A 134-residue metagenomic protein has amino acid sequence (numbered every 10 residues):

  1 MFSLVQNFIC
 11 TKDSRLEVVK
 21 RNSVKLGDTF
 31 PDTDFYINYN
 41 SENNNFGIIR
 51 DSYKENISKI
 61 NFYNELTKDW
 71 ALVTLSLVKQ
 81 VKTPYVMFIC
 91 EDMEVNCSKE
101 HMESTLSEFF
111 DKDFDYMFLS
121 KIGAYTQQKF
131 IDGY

Functional and structural regions predicted by a protein language model:
M1-L66, S76-Q80, P84-Y85: N-terminal anchoring/stem segment of glycosyltransferases
F8-T11, C90-E91, K121-I122: Histidine-centered beta-alpha loop that forms part of the nucleotide-sugar donor binding/catalytic region in diverse
W70-T74: Conserved donor sugar-nucleotide recognition element shared by glycan-biosynthetic enzymes
P84-E94: Short beta-strand-to-loop acidic/aromatic patch adjacent to the donor-nucleotide binding site
C97-Y125: Conserved donor-nucleotide/metal-binding helix-loop-beta segment in metal-dependent transferases, i.e., the alpha-helix
K129-F130: Class I (Rossmann-like) S-adenosyl-L-methionine-dependent methyltransferase catalytic domain, capturing the SAM-binding
G133-Y134: A conserved mid-domain beta-alpha-beta active-site/ligand-binding segment of alpha/beta enzyme cores
